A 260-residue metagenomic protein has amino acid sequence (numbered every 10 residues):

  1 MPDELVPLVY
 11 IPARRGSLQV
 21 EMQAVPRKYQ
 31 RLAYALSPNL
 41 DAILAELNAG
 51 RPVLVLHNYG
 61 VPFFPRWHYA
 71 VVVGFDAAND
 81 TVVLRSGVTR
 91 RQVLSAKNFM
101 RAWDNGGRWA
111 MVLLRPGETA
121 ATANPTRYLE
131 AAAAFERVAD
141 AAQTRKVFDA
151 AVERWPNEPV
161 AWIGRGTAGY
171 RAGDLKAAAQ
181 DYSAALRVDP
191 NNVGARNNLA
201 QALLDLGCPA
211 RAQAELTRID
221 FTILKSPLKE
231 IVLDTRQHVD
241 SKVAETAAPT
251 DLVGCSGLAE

Functional and structural regions predicted by a protein language model:
D3-L114, E118-T122, A184: Conserved active-site-adjacent core of cysteine acyl-enzyme catalytic domains
R154, V188, F221-K225: Structural marker of alpha-solenoid helical repeat scaffolds
V160-G164, G194-N198, A214, K229-D234: Alpha-solenoid helical repeat scaffolds
Q213-E260: Terminal, low-structured helical/coil segments at or just beyond the last alpha-helical repeat
